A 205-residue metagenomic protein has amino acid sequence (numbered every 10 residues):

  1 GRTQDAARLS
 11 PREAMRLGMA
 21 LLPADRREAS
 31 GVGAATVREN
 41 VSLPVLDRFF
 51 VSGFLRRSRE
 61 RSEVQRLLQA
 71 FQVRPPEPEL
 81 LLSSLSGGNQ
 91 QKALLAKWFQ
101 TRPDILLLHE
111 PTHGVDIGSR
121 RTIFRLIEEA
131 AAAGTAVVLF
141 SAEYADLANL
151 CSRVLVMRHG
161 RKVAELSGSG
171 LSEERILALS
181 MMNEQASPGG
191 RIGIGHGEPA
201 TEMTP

Functional and structural regions predicted by a protein language model:
G1-P205: Glycine-rich phosphate-binding loops of nucleotide-dependent enzymes
